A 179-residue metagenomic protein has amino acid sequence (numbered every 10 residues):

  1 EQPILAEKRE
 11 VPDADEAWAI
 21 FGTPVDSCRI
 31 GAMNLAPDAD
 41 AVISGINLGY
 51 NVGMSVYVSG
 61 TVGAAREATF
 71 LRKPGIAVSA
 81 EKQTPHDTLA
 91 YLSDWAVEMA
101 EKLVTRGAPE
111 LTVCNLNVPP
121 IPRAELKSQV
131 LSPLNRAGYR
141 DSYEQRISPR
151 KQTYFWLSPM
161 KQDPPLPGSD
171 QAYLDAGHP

Functional and structural regions predicted by a protein language model:
E1-N34, D38: A cross-family phosphate/adenosyl-ligand binding-site feature
A14-D15, P37-D40, L71-P74, P109-T112 (+1 more regions): Short coil/turn connectors at secondary-structure junctions
F21, S44-N47, V78-S79, N115-P119: Short beta-strand segments
G31-P37, G63-P74: Alpha-helix C-terminal capping segments
Y50-S59: Glycine/threonine-rich flexible loop motifs
T69-Y91: Glycine-rich phosphate/pyrophosphate-binding loops and their adjacent beta-strand/loop elements at enzyme active sites
A90-P179: Electrostatically charged, flexible surface regions
